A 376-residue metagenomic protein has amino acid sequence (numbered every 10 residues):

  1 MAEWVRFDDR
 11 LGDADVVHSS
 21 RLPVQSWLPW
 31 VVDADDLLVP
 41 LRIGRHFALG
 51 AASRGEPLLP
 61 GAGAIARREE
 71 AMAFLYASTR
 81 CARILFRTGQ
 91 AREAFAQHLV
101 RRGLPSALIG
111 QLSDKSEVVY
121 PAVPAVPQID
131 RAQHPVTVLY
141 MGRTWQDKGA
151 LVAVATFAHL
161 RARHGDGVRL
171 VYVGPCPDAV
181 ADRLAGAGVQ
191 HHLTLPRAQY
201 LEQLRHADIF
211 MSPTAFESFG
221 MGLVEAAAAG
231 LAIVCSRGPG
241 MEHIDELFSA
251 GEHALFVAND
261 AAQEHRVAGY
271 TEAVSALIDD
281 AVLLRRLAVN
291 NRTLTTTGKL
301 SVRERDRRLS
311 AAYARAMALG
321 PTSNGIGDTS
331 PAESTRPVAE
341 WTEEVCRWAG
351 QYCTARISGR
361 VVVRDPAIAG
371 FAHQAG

Functional and structural regions predicted by a protein language model:
E56-I84, A107-I109: Membrane-proximal helix-turn-helix segments that form the acceptor-binding/catalytic region of lipid-linked
L85, Y120-K148, V154-A158: Conserved donor-binding/catalytic core segment of Leloir-type glycosyltransferases
T88, A261, G269, A281-M317 (+1 more regions): A charged, aromatic-enriched C-terminal amphipathic alpha-helix characteristic of glycosyltransferases across folds
G174, A179-L201, G251: Nucleotide-activated donor-binding/catalytic signature segment of Leloir-type glycosyltransferases, i.e., the conserved
E202-A207: Short alpha-helical donor nucleotide-sugar binding micro-motif in glycosyltransferases
A215: Aromatic "clamp/platform" in nucleotide-sugar-dependent glycosyltransferases that forms part of the donor/acceptor
A232-E242: Short hydrophobic beta-strand element within catalytic cores of glycosyltransferases and related nucleotide-activated
H243-S275, V282: Change "using UDP/GDP/dTDP sugars" to "using nucleotide sugars
